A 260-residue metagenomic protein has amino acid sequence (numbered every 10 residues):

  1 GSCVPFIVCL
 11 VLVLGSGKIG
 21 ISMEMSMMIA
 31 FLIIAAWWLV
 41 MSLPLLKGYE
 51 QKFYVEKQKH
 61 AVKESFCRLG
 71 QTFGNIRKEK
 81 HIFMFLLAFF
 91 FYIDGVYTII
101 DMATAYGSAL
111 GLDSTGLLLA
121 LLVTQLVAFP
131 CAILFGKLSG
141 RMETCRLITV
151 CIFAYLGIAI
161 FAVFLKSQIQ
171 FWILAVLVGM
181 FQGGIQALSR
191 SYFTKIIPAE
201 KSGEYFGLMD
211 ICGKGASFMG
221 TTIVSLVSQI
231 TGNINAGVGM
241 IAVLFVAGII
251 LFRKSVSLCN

Functional and structural regions predicted by a protein language model:
V11-A36, L226-F245: A membrane-interface helix-boundary motif in multi-pass transporters
W37-G48, G239-N260: Multi-pass alpha-helical transporter architecture, strongest for 12-TM Major Facilitator/SLC carriers used
E50-L86: Juxtamembrane intracellular "pre-TM" segments in multi-pass secondary transporters
D101-L117: Short amphipathic helix-loop junctions that connect adjacent transmembrane helices in Major Facilitator Superfamily/SLC
P130-T144: Helix-to-loop junctions at the C-terminal end of transmembrane segments in multipass secondary transporters
R146-F161: Structural signature of the two symmetry-related core transmembrane helices
V163-A175: Helix-loop junctions at membrane interfaces in 12-TM secondary transporters
G184-I197: Intracellular juxtamembrane helix-capping segments at the cytosolic ends of symmetry-related transmembrane helices
